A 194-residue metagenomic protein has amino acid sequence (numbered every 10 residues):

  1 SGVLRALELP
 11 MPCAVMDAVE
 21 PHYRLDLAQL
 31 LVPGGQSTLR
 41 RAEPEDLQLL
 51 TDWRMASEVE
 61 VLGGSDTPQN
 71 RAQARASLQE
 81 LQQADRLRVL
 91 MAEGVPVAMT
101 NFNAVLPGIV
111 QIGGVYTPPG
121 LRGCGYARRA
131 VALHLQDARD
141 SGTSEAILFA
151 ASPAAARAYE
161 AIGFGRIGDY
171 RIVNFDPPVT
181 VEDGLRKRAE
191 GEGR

Functional and structural regions predicted by a protein language model:
S1, A138-A151: Conserved GNAT acetyl-CoA-binding A-motif
S1-M16, R128, S152-D169: Conserved active-site alpha-helix within GNAT-family acetyltransferase domains
S1-Q36, V173: Acyl-donor-binding surface of acyltransferase catalytic domains
V15-D26, I147, G165-D183: Conserved catalytic-core motifs of GNAT/GCN5-like acyltransferases
A18, P33-G35, P44, L81-D85 (+1 more regions): Short gly/pro-enriched beta-turn/loop segments at secondary-structure junctions
L30-P68, G184-R194: Short amphipathic alpha-helix that is part of the acyltransferase structural core
S65-V115: A conserved beta-strand-loop-helix scaffold within acyl/acetyltransferase catalytic domains
G113-P119, G123-D140, R157, A161: Conserved acetyl-CoA-binding loop-helix of GNAT-fold acetyltransferases
